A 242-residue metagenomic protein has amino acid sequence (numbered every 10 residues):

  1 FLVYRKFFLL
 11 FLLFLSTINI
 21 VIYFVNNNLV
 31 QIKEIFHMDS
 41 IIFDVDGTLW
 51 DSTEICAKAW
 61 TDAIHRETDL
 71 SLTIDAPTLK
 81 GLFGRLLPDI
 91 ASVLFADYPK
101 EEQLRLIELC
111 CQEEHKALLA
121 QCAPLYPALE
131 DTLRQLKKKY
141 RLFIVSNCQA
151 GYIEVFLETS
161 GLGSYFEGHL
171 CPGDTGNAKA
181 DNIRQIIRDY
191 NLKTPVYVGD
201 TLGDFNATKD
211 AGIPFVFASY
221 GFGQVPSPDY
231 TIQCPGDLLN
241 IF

Functional and structural regions predicted by a protein language model:
F1-Y23: Hydrophobic alpha-helical signal peptides and transmembrane signal-/tail-anchor segments that drive secretory-pathway
T17, Y23-D39, E101, A150 (+1 more regions): Asp-based, Mg2+/Mn2+-dependent phosphohydrolase catalytic module
F36-P127: N-terminal helical cap/lid subdomain that shapes the substrate entry/recognition surface in HAD-like hydrolases
L49, L142, Y197: Conserved SAM-binding loop
D51, I144-S146, F217: Hydrophobic residues in well-ordered beta-strands that form the structural core
T73-A76, P88, Y126, E130 (+3 more regions): Structural motif corresponding to alpha-helix initiation and N-cap regions
A117-I144, A150, A180: Short, acidic loop-to-helix structural element flanking the phosphoryl-transfer center in phosphate-processing enzymes
